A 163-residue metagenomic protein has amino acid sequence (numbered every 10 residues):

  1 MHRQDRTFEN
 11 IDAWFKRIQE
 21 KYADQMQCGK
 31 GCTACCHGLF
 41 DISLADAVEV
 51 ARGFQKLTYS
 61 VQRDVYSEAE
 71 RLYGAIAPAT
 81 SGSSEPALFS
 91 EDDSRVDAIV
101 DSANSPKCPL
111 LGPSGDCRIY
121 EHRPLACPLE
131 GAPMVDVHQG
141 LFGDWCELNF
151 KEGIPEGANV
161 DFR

Functional and structural regions predicted by a protein language model:
M1-R163: Short loop/turn segments that flank or connect secondary-structure elements
